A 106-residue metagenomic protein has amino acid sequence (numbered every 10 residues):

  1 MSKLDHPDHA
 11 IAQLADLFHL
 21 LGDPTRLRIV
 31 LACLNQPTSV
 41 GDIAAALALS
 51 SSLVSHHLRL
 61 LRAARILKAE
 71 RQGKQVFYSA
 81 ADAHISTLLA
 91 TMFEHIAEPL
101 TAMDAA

Functional and structural regions predicted by a protein language model:
M1-Q13, H84-A106: Amphipathic alpha-helical dimerization/coiled-coil segments that flank or bridge DNA-binding/regulatory modules
H9-S52, Q72, V76-H84: N-terminal helix-turn-helix DNA-binding core of bacterial DNA-binding proteins
V30, A63-A64: Extended rod-forming repeat segments used as scaffolds/tethers
P37-T38, R62, F93: Residue-level detector of secondary-structure transition/capping positions
A45, H56, R62-A63: Alpha-helical residues within the helix-turn-helix
S55-H56, E94: Intrinsically disordered, low-complexity cationic segments
L60-L61, S79, P99: Alpha-helical and His/Cys-centered functional microenvironments
